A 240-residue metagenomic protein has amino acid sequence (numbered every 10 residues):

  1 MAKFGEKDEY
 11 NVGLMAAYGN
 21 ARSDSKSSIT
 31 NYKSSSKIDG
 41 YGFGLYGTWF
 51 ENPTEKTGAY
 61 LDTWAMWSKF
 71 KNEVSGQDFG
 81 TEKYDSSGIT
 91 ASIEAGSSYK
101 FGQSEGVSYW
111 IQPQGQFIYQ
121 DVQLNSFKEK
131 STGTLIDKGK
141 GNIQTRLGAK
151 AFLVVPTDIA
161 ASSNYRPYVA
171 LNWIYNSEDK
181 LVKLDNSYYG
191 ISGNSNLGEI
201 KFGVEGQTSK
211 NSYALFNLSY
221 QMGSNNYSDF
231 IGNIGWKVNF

Functional and structural regions predicted by a protein language model:
M1-F240: Membrane translocator/pore-forming domains, dominated by Gram-negative outer-membrane beta-barrels
